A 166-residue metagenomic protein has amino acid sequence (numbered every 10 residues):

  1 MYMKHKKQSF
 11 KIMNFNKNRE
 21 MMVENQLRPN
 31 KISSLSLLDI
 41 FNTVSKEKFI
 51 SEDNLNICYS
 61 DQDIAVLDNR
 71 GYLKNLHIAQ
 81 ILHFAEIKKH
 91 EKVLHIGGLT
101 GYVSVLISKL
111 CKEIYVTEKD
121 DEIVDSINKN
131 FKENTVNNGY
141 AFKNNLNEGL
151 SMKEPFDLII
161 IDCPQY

Functional and structural regions predicted by a protein language model:
Y2-D53: N-terminal auxiliary segments of SAM/dcSAM-dependent transferases
M21, Q80, S126: Alpha-helical scaffold segments in soluble metabolic enzymes
Q26-L27, L82, F131: Hydrophobic alpha-helix position signal
I32, E47-N54, D63-L82, E86-I87: Conserved SAM-binding loop and adjacent beta-strand
L37-L38, I78, V124: Short functional linear motifs
Y59-S60: Short, conserved helix/loop micro-motifs enriched in His/Cys and acidic residues
E86-Y166: Conserved nucleotide-cofactor-binding alpha/beta core module
